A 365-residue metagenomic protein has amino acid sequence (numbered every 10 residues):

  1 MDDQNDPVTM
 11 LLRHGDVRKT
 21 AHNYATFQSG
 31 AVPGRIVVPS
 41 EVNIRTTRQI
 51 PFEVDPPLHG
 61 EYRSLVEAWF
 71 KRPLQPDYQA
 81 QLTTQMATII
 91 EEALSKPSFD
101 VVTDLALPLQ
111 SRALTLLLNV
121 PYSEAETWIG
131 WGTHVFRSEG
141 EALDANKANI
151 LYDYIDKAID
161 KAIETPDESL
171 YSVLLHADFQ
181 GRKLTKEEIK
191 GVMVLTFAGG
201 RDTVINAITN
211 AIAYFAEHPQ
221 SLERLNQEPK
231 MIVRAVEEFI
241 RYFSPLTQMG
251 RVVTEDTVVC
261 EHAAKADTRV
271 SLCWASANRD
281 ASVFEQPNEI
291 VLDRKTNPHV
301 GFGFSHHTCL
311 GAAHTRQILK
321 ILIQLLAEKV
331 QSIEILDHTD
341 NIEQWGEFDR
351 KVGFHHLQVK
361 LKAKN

Functional and structural regions predicted by a protein language model:
M1-N365: Cytochrome P450
